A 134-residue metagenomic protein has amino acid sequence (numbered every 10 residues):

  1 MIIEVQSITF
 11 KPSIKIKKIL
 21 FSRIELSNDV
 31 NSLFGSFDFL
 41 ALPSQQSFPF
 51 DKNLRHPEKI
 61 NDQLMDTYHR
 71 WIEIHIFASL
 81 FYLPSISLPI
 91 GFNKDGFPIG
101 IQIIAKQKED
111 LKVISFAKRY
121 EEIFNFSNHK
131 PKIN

Functional and structural regions predicted by a protein language model:
M1-N31, P43, S47-F48, P84-F97: Short helix-loop capping/hinge segments that flank enzyme active sites or metal/cofactor-binding pockets
I16, S27, H56, W71-I74: Tryptophan-centric aromatic hotspots in well-structured domains and transmembrane helices
K17, N31, S36, S79-N134: Structural helix-boundary/capping segments
S22, S36-F37: Structured helix-beta-strand junction loops
F48-P49, D110: Short, acidic Gly/Pro/Ser/Thr-rich loop/turn segments
F50-W71: Short, surface-exposed loop/helix-turn segments at secondary-structure junctions that function as lids/hinges flanking
